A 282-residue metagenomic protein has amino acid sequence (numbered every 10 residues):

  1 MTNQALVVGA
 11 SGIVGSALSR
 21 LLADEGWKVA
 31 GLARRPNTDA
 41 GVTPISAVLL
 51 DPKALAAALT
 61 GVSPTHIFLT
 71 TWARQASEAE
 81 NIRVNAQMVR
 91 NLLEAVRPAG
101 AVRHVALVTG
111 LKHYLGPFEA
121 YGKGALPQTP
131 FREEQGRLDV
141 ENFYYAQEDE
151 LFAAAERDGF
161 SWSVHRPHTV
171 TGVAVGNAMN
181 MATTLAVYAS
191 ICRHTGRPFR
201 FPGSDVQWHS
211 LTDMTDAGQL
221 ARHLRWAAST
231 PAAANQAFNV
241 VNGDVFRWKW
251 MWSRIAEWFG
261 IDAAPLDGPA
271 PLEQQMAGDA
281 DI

Functional and structural regions predicted by a protein language model:
N3-E25: N-terminal Rossmann NAD(P)H-binding glycine-rich loop of SDR-like oxidoreductase domains
N37-T38, S46-N91: NAD(P)H-binding glycine-rich loop region in Rossmannoid oxidoreductase-like domains and their noncatalytic homologs
I67, Q87-F143: Conserved Rossmann-fold NAD(P)-dependent oxidoreductase catalytic core, especially the SDR/UDP-sugar
E134-H168, V173: Active-site Tyr-X1-5-Lys
D158, G172-Y188, G218, W226-F238 (+1 more regions): Glycine/proline-rich active-site loop of Rossmann-fold NAD(P)-dependent oxidoreductases
G172, G203-L211, F238-V245, A256: Glycine-rich Rossmann NAD(P)(H)-binding loop
V187-T215: A conserved pocket-lining segment of Rossmann-fold NAD(P)-dependent short-chain dehydrogenase/reductase
A221-I282: Mid/C-terminal beta-alpha module of Rossmann-like enzyme folds, strongest in SDR-family dehydrogenases/epimerases
